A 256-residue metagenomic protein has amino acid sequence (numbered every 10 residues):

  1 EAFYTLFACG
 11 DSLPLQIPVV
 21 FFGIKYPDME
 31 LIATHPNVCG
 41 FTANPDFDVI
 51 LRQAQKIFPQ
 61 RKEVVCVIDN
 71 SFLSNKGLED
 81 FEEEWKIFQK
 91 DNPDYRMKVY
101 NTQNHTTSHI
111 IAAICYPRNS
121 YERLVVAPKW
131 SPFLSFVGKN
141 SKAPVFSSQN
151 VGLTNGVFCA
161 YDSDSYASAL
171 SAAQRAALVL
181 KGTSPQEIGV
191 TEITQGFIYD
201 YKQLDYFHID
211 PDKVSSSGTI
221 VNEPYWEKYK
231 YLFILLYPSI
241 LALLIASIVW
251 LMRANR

Functional and structural regions predicted by a protein language model:
E1-P27, Y121-V125, S131-P132: Beta-alpha junction/loop-to-helix N-cap segments that form part of ligand/metal-binding clefts
V19-V38, N150-V157: Flexible loop/hinge segments that line or gate small-molecule binding clefts
P27-L31, C39-R61, D164-K181: Hydrophobic alpha-helical segments within soluble ligand-binding/sensing domains
N37, V64-C66, W85-Q103: Short beta-strand elements in bilobed, periplasmic/extracellular small-molecule ligand-binding domains
C39-K86, G189-K202: An alpha-beta-alpha
K98-K181: Membrane-proximal low-complexity regions enriched in glycine and acidic/polar residues
T191-W226: Juxtamembrane amphipathic/hinge helix adjacent to a transmembrane helix
V221-R256: Alpha-helical transmembrane signal-anchor helices
